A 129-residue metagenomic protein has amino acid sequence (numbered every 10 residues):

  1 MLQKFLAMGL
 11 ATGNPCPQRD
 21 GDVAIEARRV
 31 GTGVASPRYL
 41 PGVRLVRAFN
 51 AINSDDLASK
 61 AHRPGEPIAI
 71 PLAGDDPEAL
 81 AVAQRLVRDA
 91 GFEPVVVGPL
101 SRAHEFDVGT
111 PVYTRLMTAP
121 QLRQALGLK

Functional and structural regions predicted by a protein language model:
M1-L2: Short amphipathic alpha-helices and their capping/turn segments at secondary-structure boundaries
F5, T12-H62: Rossmann-fold NAD(P)-binding glycine/threonine-rich loop
G9, E26-V30, P111-M117: Short, exposed beta-strand "edge-strand" segments with a Pro/Gly-rich flavor and a Y/T-containing core
G9, L45, P94-V96: Conserved beta-strand scaffold positions in the cores of enzyme catalytic domains, especially in NTP/NDP-utilizing
G9-A11, L72: Short hydrophobic-aromatic micro-motifs
E66-K129: Active-site-lining helix/loop region of Rossmann-like oxidoreductase modules
